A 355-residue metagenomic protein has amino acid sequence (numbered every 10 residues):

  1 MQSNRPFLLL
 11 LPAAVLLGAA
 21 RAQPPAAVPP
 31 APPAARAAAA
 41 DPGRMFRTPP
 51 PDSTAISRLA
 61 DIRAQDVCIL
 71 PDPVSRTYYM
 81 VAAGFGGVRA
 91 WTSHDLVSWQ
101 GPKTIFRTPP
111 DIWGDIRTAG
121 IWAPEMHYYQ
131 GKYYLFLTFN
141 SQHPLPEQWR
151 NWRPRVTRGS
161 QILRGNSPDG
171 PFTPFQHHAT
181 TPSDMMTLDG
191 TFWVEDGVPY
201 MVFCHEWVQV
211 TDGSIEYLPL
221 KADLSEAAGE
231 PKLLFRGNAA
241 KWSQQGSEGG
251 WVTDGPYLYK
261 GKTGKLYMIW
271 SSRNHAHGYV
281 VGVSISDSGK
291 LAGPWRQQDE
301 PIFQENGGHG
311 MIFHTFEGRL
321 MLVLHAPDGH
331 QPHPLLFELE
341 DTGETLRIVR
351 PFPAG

Functional and structural regions predicted by a protein language model:
M1-L8: Bacterial N-terminal signal peptides that target proteins for export
L9-L16: Bacterial N-terminal signal peptides
G18-A22: Boundary at the C-terminal end of the N-terminal hydrophobic targeting segment
P24-G355: Carbohydrate-active catalytic/glycan-binding domains of CAZyme proteins, especially the secreted or lumenal ectodomains
